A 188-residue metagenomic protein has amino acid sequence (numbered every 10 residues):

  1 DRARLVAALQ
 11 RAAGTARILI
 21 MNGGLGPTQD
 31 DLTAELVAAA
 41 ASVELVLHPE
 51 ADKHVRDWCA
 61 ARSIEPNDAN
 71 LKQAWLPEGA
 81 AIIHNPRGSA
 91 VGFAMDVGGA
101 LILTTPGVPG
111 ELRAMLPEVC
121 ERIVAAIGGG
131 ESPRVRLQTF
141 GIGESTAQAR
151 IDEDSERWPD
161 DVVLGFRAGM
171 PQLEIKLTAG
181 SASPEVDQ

Functional and structural regions predicted by a protein language model:
D1-R4, G24-G26: Short active-site-proximal "capping" loops at secondary-structure junctions
R2, R11, E185-Q188: Short alpha-helical segments enriched in small residues
R4, Q10, G14, D31-I127: Proline/glycine-rich low-complexity loops and linkers
R17: Conserved acidic residues
M21-L25, Q29, P106, G180-S181: Glycine-rich beta-strand-to-loop/alpha-helix junction loops that act as flexible
D96-P171, K176-D187: Accessory alpha-helical/coil subdomains and C-terminal extensions that flank or cap enzyme catalytic cores
